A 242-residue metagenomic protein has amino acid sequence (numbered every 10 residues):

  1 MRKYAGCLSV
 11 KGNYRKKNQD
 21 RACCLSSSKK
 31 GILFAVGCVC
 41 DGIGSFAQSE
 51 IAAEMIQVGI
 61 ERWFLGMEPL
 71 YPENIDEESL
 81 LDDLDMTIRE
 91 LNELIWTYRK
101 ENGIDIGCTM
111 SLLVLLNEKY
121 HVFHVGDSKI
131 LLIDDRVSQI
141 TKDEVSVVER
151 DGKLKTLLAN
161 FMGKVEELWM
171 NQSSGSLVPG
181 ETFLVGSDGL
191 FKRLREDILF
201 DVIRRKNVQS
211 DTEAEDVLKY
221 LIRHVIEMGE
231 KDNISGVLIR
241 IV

Functional and structural regions predicted by a protein language model:
M1-V242: PP2C/PPM-type serine/threonine phosphatase catalytic domain
